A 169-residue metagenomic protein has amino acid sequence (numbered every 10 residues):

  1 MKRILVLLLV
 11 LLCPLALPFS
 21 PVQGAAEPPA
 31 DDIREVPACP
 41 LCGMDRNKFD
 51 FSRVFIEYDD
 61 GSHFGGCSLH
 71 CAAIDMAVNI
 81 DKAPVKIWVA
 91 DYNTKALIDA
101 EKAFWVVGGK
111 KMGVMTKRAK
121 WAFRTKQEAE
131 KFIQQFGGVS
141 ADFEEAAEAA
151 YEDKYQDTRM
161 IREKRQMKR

Functional and structural regions predicted by a protein language model:
M1-I4: Positively charged n-region of N-terminal signal peptides that target proteins for export
L7-P18: Bacterial N-terminal signal peptides
V22-D81: N-terminal secretory signal peptides
F64-G109: Mid-chain, structured segments of secreted extracytoplasmic proteins
A90-D157: Thiol/selenol-based redox catalytic cores and closely related redox-interacting motifs
D153-R169: A cross-kingdom feature marking charged/low-complexity
